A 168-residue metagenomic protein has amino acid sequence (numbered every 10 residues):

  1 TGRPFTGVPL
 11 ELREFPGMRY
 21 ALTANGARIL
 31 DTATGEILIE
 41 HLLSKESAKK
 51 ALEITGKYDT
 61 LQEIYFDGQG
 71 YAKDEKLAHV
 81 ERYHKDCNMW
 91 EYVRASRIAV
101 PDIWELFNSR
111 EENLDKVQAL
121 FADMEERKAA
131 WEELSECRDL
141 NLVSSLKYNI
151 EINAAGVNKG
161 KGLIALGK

Functional and structural regions predicted by a protein language model:
G2-K85: Active-site phosphate-binding/coordination module
I54, Y58, Y65-K168: Conserved acidic, metal-coordinating active-site core of Asp-based, Mg2+-dependent phosphoryl-transfer enzymes
